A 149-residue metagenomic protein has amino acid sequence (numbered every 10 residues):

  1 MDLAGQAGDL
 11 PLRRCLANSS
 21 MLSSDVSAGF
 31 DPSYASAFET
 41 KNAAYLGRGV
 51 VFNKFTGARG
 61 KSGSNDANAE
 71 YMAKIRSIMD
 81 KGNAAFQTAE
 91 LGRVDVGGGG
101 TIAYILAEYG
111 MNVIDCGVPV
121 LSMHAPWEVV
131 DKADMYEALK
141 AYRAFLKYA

Functional and structural regions predicted by a protein language model:
M1-G5, F38, S64, L146-A149: Non-transmembrane, aqueous-exposed alpha-helical and coiled segments at domain scale
M1-L22: A glycine-rich helix N-cap at a beta->alpha junction
L3, I78-G82, I105, A141-Y148: Generic, well-ordered alpha-helical scaffold segments in large soluble proteins
G5, M72, G99, L139-L146: Short, hydrophobic/amphipathic alpha-helical packing segments that form internal helix faces or helix-helix interfaces
L10, A69, A73, A133-Y136: Generic alpha-helical secondary structure signal
N18, S27, D31-Y34, F38-W127: Active-site-adjacent substrate-binding region of metalloamidase/peptidase-like peptide-processing proteins
V118-A149: His/Asp/Glu-rich mid-to-C-terminal helical/loop segments that flank catalytic regions of hydrolases
